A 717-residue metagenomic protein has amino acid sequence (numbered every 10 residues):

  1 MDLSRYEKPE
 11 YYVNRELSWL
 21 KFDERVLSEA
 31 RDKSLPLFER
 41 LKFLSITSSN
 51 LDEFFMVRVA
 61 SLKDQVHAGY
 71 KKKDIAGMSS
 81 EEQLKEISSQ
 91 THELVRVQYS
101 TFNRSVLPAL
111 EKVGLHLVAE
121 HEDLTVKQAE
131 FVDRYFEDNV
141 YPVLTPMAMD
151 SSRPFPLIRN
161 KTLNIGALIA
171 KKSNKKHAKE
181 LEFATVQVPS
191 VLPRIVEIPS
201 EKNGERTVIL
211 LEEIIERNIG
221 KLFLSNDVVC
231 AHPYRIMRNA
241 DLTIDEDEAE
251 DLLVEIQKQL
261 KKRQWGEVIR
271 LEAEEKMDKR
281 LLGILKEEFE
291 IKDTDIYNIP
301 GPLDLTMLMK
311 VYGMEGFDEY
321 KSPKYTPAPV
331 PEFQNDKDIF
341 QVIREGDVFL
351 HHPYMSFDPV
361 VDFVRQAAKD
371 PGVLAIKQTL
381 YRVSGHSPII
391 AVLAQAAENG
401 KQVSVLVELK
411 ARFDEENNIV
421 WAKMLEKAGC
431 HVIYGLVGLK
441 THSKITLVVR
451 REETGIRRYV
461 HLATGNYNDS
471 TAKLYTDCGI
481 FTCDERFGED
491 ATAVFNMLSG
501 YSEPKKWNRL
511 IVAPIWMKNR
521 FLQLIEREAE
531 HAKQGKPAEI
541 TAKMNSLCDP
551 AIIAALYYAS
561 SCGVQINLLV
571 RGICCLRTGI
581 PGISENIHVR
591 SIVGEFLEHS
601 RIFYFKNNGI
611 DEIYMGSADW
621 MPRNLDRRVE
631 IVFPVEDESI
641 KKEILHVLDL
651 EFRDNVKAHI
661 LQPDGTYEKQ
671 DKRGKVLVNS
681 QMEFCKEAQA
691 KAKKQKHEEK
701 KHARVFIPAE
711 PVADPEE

Functional and structural regions predicted by a protein language model:
M1-I540, Y558-C562, C574-E717: N-terminal localization/anchoring segments of enzymes in phospholipid and broader phosphate metabolism
P550-I553, Y557: Glycine/threonine-rich ATP-lid/beta-loop region of ATP-binding domains
Q565-L569: Hydrophobic alpha/beta core scaffold segments
